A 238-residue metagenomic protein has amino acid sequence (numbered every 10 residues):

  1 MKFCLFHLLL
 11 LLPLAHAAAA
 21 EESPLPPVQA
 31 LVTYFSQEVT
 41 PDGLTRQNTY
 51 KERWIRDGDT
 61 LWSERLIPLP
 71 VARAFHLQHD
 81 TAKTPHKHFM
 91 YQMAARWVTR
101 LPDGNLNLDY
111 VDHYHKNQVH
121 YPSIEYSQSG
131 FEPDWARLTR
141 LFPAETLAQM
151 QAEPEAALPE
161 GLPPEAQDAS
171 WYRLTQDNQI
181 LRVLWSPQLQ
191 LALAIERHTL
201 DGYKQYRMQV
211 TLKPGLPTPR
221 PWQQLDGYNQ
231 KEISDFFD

Functional and structural regions predicted by a protein language model:
M1-C4: Positively charged n-region of N-terminal signal peptides that target proteins for export
L9-A19: Hydrophobic h-region of N-terminal signal peptides that target proteins for export in Gram-negative bacteria
A18-A72, K231-D238: N-terminal cleavable signal peptides for secretion/export
E22, E165-A169, Q176-L181, P187-D238: Non-transmembrane domains of secretory- and envelope-associated proteins
S23-F35, G58-S63, L106-N107, P164-R173 (+1 more regions): Short, hydrophobic/aromatic-rich segments at coil-to-beta transitions
T49-L138: An acidic-aromatic
K51-R56, W97-L101, P154-P164, V183: Short, exposed beta-strand/loop patches in secreted or surface proteins that constitute
Y114-W171, A194-E196, P221-D226, Q230-F236: Solvent-exposed helix/loop surface patches that form functional interfaces
